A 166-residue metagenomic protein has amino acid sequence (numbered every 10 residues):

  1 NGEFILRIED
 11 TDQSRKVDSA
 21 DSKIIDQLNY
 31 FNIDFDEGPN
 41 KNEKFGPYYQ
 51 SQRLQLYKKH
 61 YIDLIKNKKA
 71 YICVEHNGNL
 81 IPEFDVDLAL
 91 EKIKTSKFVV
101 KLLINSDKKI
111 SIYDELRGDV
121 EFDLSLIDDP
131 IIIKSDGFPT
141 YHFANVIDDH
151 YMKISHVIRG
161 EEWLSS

Functional and structural regions predicted by a protein language model:
N1-V86, D136, S165-S166: N-terminal Rossmann-like or analogous alpha/beta NTP/dinucleotide-binding catalytic cores that position adenine
D18, D63-S166: Active-site cores that bind ATP or allylic diphosphates and position pyrophosphate for catalysis
